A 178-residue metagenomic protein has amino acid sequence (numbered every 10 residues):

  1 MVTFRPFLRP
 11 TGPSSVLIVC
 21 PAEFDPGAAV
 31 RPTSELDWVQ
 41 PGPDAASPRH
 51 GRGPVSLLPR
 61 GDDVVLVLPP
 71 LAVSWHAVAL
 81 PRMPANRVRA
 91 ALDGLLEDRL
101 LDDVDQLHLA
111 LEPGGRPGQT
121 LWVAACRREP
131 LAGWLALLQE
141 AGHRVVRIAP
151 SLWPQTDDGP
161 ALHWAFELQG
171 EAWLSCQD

Functional and structural regions predicted by a protein language model:
M1-D178: Hydrophobic/aromatic-enriched cytosolic interaction surfaces used to assemble or bind macromolecules
